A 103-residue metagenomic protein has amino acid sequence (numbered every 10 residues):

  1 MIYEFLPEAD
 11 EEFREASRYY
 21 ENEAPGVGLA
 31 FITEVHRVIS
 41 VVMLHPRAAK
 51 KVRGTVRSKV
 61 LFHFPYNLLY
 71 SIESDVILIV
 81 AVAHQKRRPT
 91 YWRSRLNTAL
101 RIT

Functional and structural regions predicted by a protein language model:
M1-I32: Arg/Lys-rich, positively charged N-terminal/basic patches that mediate binding to nucleic acids
L29-A30, K50-V52, Y91: Short, hydrophobic secondary-structure boundary micro-motifs
I39-M43: Short proline/glycine- and basic residue-enriched helix-capping loop/turn segments at helix->loop/beta transitions
L44-L78: Basic/aromatic recognition patch in beta-strand/loop cores that engages polyanionic ligands
N67, S71-T103: Enriched for short, Lys/Arg-rich terminal
